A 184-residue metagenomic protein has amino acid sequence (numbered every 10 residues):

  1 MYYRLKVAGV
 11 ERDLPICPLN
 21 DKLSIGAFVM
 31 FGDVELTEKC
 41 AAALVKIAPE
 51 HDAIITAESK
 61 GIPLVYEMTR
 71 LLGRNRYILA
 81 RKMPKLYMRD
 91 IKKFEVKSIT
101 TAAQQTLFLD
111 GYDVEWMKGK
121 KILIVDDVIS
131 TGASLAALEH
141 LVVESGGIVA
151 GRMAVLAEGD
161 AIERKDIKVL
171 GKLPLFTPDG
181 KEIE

Functional and structural regions predicted by a protein language model:
M1-E50: Active-site-facing substrate-recognition patch
Y2-R4, A136-E184: PRPP-dependent phosphoribosyltransferase catalytic core
H51-E58: Short glycine-rich phosphate-binding loop at a beta-alpha junction
E58-L64, T131: Gly/Ser/Thr-rich loops at beta-strand to alpha-helix junctions that form or flank small-molecule/cofactor-binding
L64-G73, L138-E139: Short Gly/Thr/Asp-enriched flexible loops that form oxyanion-binding sites at enzyme active sites
L72, F94-I99, K168-G171: Short, hinge-like loop/turn segments at secondary-structure boundaries
G73-N75, G146-G147: A short helix->loop->beta-strand "cap" motif at the edges of active sites that frequently abuts
Y77-I122: Short, glycine/charge-rich flexible loops or terminal/linker lids adjacent to PRPP-binding catalytic cores
